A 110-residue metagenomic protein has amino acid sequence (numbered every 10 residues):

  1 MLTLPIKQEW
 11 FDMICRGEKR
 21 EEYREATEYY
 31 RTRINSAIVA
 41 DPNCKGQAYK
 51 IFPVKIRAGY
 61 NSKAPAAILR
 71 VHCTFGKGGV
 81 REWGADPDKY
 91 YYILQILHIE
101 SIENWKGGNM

Functional and structural regions predicted by a protein language model:
M1-L2: Short structural boundary motif marking the start of a folded domain
P5-M110: Structured alpha/beta reader/binder surfaces that contact nucleic acids or chromatin modification marks
